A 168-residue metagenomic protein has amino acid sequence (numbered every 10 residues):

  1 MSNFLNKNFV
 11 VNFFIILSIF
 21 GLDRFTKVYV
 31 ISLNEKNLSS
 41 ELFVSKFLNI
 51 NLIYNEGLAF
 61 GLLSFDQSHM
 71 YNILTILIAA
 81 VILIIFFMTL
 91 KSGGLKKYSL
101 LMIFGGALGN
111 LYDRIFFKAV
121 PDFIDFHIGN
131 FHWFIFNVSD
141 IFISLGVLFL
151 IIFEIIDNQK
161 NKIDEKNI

Functional and structural regions predicted by a protein language model:
M1-I168: Alpha-helical transmembrane bundles and membrane-interface segments of multipass inner-membrane proteins
